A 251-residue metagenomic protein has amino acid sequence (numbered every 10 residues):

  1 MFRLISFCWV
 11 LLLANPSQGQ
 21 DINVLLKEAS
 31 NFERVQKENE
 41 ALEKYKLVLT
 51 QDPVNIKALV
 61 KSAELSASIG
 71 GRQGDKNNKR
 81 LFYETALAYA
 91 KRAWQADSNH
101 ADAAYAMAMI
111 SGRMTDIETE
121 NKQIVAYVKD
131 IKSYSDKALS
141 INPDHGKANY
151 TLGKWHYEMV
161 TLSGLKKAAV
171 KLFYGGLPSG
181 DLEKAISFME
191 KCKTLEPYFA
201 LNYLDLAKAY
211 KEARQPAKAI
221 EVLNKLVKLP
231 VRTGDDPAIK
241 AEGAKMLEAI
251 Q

Functional and structural regions predicted by a protein language model:
I5-A14: Bacterial N-terminal signal peptides
S17-G71: N-terminal leader/linker segments that initiate helical-solenoid repeat arrays
F32-E40, L65-N99, M109-D144, K154-C192 (+1 more regions): Short coil/linker segments at helix-helix boundaries
L162-F173, S179, E196-L201, I220-V222 (+1 more regions): Terminal, low-structured helical/coil segments at or just beyond the last alpha-helical repeat
